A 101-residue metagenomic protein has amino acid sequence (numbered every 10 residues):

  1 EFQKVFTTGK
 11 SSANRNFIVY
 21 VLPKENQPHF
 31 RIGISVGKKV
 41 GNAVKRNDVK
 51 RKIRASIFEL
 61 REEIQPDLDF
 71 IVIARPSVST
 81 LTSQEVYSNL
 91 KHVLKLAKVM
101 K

Functional and structural regions predicted by a protein language model:
E1-K101: Positively charged, solvent-exposed patches that mediate nucleic-acid binding
